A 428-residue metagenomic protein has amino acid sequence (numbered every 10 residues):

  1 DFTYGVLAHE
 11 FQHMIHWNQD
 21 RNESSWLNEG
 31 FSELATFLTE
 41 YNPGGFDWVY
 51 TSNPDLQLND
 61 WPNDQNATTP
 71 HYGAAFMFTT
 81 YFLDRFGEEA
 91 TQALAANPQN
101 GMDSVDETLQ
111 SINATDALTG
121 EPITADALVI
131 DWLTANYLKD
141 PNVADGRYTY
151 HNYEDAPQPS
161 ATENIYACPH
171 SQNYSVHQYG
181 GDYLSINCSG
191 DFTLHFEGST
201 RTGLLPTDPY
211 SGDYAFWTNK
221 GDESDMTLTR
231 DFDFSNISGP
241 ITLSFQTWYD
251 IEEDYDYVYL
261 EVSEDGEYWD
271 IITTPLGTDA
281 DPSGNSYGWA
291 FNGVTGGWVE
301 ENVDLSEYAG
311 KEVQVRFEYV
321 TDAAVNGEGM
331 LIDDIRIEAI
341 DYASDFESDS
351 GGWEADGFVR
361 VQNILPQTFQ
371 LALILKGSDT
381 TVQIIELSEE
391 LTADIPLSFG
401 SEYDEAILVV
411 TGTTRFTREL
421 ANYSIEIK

Functional and structural regions predicted by a protein language model:
D1-G5, D20-R85, A95-D140: Acidic/His/Gly-enriched intrinsically disordered linker/tail segments that often contain short helix/coil "MoRF-like"
Q12, H16: Short active-site segment of divalent metal-dependent hydrolases/proteases that encodes the spacing between
W17-N18, S25-L27, G44-D47, Q92-L94 (+6 more regions): Short, solvent-exposed loop/turn and secondary-structure capping segments
T39, F86-T91, F245, G310-V313: Loop/turn elements at helix/coil->beta-strand transitions in domains of secreted/extracellular proteins
N100-L228, Q246, D254-E261, V325-L331 (+1 more regions): Beta/coil-rich, acidic/histidine-enriched accessory regions frequently appended to metallopeptidases
L228-F234: Short surface loop/edge beta-strand patches of beta-sandwich-type extracellular domains that form ligand-contact sites
I241-Y249, E312-T321, F346, L408-V410: Extracellular beta-strand-rich recognition modules
E261-E312, V361-T368, D379-T392: Exoplasmic/lumenal beta-rich domain surfaces
